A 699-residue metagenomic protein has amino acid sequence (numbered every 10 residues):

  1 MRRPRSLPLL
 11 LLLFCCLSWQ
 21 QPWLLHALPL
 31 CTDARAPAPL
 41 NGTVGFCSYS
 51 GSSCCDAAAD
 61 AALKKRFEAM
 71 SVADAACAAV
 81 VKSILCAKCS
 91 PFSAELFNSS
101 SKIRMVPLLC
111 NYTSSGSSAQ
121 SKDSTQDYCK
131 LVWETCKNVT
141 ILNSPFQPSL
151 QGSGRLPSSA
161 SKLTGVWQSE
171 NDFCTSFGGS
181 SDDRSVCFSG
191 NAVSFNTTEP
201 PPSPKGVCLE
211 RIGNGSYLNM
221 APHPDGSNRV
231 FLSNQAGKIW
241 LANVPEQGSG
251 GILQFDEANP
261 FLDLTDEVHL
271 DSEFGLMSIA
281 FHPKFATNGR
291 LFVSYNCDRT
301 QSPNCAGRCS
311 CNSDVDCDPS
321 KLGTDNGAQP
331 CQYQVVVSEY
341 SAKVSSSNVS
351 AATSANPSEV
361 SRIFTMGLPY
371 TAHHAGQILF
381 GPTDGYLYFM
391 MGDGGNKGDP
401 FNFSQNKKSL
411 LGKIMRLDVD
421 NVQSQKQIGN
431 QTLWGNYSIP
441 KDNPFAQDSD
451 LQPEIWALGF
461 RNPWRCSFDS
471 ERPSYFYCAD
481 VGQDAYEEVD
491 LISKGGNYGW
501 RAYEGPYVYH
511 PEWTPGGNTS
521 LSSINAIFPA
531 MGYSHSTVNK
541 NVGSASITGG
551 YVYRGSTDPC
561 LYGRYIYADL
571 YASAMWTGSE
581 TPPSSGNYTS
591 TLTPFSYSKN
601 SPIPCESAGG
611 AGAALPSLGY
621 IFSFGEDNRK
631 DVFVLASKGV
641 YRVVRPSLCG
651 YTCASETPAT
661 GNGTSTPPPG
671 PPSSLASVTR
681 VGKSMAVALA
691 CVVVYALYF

Functional and structural regions predicted by a protein language model:
R2-R3, L13-A36, V693-F699: N-terminal signal peptide
W23-F177: Mature extracellular/luminal domains of secreted and GPI-anchored eukaryotic proteins, especially small
L28, T32-L40, D182-D225: N-terminal module-boundary/linker segments of secreted carbohydrate-active enzymes
D182-S203, D225, S233, G250-I252 (+7 more regions): Beta-propeller domain segments
E210-G215, L262-D271, F364-Y370, I455-L458 (+2 more regions): Surface loop/turn motifs at the tips and blade-to-blade linkers of beta-strand repeat domains
E210-G237, A545-Y551: Beta-strand-rich domains and repeat architectures in extracellular enzymes and scaffolds, especially beta-propellers
G250-F281: Blade-loop segments of beta-propeller domains
E656, N662-A686: C-terminal GPI-anchoring signal of eukaryotic secretory precursors
